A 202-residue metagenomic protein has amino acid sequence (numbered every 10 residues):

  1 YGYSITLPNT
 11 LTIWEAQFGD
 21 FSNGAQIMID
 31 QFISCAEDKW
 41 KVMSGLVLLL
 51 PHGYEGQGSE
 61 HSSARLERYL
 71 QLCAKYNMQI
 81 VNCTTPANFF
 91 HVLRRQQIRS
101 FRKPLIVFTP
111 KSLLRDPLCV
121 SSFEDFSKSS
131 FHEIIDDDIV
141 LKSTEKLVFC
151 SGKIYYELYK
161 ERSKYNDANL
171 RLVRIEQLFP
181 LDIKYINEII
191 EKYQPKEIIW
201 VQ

Functional and structural regions predicted by a protein language model:
Y1-K142, Y156: Conserved thiamine diphosphate
T10, E145, K196: Conserved acidic residues
I13-W14, F149-C150, L172: Short hydrophobic beta-strand that contains or immediately precedes a catalytic carboxylate
P51, P110, S151, I175-Q177 (+1 more regions): Cofactor-binding loop segments of dinucleotide-utilizing enzymes, especially the Rossmann-like FAD- and NAD(P)+-binding
F126-D136, L147-Y155, I175-Y185: A general structural motif
Y155, Y159-K196: Generic long, charged, amphipathic alpha-helical segments
